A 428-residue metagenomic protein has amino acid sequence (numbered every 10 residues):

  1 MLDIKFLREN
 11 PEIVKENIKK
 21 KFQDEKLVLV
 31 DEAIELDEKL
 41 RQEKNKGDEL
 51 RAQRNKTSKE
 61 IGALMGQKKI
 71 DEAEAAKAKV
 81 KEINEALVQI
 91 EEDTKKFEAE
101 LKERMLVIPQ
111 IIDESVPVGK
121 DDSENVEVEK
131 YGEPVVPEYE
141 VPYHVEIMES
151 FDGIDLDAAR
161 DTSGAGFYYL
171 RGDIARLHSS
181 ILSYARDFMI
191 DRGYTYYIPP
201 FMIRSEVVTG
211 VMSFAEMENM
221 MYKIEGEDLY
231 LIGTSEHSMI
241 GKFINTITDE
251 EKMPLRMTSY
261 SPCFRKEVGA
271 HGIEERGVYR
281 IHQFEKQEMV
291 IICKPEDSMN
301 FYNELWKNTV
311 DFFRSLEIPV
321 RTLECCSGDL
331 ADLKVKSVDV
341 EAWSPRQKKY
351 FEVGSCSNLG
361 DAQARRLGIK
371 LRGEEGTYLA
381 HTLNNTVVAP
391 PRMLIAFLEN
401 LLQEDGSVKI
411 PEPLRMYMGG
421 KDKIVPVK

Functional and structural regions predicted by a protein language model:
M1-P134, E149, G153: N-terminal alpha-helical targeting/anchoring segments
L27, K130-K428: TRNA-recognition modules of translation machinery and tRNA-sensing kinases, especially anticodon-binding
